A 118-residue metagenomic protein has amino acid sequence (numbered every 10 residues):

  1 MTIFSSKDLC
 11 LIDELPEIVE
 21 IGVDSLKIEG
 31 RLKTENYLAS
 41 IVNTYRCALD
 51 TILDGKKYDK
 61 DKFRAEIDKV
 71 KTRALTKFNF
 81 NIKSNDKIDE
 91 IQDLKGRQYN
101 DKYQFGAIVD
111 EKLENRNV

Functional and structural regions predicted by a protein language model:
M1-V118: Surface-exposed amphipathic alpha-helical tracts and adjacent flexible/coil segments at the periphery of soluble enzymes
